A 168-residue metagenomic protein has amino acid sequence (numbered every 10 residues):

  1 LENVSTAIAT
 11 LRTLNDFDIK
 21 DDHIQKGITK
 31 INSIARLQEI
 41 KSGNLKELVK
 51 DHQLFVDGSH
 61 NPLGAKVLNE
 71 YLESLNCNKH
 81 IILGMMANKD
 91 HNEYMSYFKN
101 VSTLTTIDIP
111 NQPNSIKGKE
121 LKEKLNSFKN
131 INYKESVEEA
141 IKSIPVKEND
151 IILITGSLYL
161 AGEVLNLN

Functional and structural regions predicted by a protein language model:
L1-T103: Nucleotide phosphate-binding/pyrophosphate-handling subdomain across enzymes that bind or process nucleotide phosphates
K50-V56, M95-I151: C-terminal helical cap/extension that packs against the catalytic core of soluble nucleotide-cofactor enzymes
S157: Active-site-proximal loop/hinge segments that shape catalytic or ion-binding/gating pockets
L160-G162: Short, active-site-adjacent cap segments at secondary-structure transitions
